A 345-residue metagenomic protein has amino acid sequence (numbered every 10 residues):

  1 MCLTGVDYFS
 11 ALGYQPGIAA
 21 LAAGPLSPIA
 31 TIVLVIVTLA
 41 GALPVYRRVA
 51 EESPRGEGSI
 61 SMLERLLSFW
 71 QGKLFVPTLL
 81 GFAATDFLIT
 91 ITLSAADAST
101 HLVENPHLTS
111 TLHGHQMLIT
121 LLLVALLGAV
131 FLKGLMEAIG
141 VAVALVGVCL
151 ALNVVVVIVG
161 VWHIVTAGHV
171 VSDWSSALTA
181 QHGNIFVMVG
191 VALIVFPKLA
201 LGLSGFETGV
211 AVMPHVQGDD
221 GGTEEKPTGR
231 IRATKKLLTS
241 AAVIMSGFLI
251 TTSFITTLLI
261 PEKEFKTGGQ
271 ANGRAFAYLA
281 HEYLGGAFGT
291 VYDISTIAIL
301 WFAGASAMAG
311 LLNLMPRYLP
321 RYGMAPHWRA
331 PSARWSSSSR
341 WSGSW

Functional and structural regions predicted by a protein language model:
M1-Y14, L63-R65, F69-P77, F196: Membrane-interface "cap" regions at the ends of multi-pass membrane proteins
L3-V6, G17-L21, R47-E52, R65 (+2 more regions): Helix-loop junctions at the membrane interface of multi-pass solute transporters
P16-R65, Q71-V76, T92-L123, V148 (+1 more regions): Extracellular loop-to-transmembrane helix junctions
P44-W70, A96-P106, E137, D173-W174 (+3 more regions): Flexible loop linkers connecting adjacent transmembrane helices in multi-pass alpha-helical membrane transporters
F69-K73, H113-L122, Q217-F248, P316-W345: Loop-to-transmembrane helix boundary motifs in multi-pass membrane proteins
L132-W162, T239, S306: Membrane-interface loop-to-helix entry segments
G147, A151-S204: Helix-loop-helix junctions that connect adjacent transmembrane segments in multi-pass membrane transporters
I158-V171, G221-P227, T239-A275: Extracellular/periplasmic helix-exit of transmembrane alpha-helices
